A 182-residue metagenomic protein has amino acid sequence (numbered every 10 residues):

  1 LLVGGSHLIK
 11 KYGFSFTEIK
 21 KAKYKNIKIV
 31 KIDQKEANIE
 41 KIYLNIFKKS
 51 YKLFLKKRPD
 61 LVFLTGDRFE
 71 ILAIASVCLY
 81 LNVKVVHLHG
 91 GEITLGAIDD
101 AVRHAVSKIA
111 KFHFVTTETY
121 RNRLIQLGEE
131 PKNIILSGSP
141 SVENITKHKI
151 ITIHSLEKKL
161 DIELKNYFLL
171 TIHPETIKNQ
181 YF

Functional and structural regions predicted by a protein language model:
L1-V3, I29-Q34, V85-G90, G138 (+1 more regions): Short beta-strands and strand-loop turn motifs
L2-I42: Conserved nucleotide-sugar phosphate-binding/catalytic loop shared by glycosyltransferases and other
H7-K11, I109-Y181: A nucleotide-sugar donor-handling region in carbohydrate enzymes
K11-S15, I74, I98, F182: Residues at alpha-helix caps and immediate loop-helix transition turns in enzyme cores, especially N- and C-cap
K21-Y24, Y80, E129-P131, E163: Short, well-ordered coil/turn elements that cap or connect secondary structure elements
I32-P131: Active-site and donor-binding regions of nucleotide-sugar-utilizing enzymes
